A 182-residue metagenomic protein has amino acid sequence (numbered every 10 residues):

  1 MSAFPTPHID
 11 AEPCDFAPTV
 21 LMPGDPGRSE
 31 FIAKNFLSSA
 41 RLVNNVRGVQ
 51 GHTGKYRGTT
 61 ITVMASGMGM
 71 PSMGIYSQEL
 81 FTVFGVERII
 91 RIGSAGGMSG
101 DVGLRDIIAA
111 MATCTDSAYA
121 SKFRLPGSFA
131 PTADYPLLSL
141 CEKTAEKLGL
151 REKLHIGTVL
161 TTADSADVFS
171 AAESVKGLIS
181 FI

Functional and structural regions predicted by a protein language model:
M1-L140: Metabolite-binding pocket within alpha/beta catalytic cores that recognizes anionic/polar moieties
A130-I182: Active-site rim beta-loop-alpha module in soluble metabolic enzymes
